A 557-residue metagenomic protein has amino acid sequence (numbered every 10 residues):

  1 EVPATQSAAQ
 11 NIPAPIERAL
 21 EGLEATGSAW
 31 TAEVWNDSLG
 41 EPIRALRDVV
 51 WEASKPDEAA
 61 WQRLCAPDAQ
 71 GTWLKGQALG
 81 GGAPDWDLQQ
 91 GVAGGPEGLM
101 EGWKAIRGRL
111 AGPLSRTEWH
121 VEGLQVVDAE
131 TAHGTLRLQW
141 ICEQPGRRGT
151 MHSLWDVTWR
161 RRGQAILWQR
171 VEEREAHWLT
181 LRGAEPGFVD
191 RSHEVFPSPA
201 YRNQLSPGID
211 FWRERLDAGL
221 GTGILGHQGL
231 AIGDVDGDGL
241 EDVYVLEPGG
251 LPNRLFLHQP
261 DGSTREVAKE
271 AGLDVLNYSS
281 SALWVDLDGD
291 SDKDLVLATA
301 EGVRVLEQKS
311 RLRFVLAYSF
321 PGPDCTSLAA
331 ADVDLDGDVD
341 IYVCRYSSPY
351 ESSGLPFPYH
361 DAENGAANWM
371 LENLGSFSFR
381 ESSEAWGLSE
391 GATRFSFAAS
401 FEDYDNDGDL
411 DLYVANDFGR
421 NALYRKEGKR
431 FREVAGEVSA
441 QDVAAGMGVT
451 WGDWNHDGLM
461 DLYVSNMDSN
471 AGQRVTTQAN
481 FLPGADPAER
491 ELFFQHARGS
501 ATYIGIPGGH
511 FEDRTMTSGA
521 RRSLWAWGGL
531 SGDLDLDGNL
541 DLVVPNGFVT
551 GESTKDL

Functional and structural regions predicted by a protein language model:
E1-L557: Acidic, glycine/proline-rich Ca2+-coordinating loop motifs
